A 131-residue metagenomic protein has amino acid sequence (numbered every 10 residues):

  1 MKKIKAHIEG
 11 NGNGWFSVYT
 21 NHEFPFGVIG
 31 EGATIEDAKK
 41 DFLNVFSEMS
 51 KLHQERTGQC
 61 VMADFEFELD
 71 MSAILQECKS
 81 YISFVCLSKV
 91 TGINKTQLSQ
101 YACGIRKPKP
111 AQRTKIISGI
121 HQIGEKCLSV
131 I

Functional and structural regions predicted by a protein language model:
M1-E55: DNA-contacting interfaces and partner/effector-binding or oligomerization modules in DNA-centric proteins
M1-K3, L43-R113, K126-I131: Short, charged, surface-exposed hinge/linker loops at domain edges that act as mobile lids or interdomain connectors
K115-I120: Short, basic, alpha-helical segments at the C-terminal edge of helix-turn-helix-like DNA-binding modules
